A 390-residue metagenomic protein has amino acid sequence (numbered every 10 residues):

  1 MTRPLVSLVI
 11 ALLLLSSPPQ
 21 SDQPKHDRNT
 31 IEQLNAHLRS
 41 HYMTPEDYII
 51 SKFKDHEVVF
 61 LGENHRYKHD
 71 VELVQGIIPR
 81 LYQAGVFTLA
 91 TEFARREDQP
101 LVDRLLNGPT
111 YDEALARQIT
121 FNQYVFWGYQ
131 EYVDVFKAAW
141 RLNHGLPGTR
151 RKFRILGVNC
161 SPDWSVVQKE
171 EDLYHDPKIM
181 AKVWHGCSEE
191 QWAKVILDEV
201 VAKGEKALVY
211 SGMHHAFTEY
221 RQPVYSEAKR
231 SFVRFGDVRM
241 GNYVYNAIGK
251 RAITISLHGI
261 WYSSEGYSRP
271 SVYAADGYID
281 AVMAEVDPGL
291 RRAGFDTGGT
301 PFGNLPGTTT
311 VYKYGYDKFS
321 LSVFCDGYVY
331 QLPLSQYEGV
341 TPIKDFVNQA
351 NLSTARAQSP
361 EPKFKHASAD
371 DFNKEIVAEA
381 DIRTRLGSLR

Functional and structural regions predicted by a protein language model:
M1-V6: Bacterial N-terminal signal peptides that target proteins for export
S7-L15: Bacterial N-terminal signal peptides
P18-R390: Compositional signal for N-terminal targeting/processing segments
